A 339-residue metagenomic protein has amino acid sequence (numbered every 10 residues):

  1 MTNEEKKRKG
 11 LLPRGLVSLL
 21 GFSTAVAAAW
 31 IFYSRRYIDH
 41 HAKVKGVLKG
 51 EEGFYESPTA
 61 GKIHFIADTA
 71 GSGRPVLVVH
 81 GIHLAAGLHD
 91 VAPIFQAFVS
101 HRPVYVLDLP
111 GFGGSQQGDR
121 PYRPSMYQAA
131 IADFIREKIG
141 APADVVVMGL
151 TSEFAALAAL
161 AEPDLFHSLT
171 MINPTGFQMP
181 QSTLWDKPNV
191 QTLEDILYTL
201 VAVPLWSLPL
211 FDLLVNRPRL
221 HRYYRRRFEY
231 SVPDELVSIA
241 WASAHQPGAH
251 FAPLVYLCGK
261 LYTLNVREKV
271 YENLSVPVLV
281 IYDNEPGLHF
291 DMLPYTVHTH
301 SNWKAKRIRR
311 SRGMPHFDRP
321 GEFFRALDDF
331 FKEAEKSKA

Functional and structural regions predicted by a protein language model:
R8-R36: Hydrophobic alpha-helical topogenic segments used for membrane insertion/localization
F54, P58-D68: A short loop-to-beta-strand scaffold at the N-terminal edge of the catalytic core in hydrolase folds
D68-G114: Conserved HGGG/HGGXW glycine-rich cap/lid loop of the alpha/beta-hydrolase fold
Y105-V146, S311, F324: Active-site loop/oxyanion-hole signature of alpha/beta-hydrolase fold enzymes
L160, L169-W206: Flexible "cap/lid" loop of the alpha/beta hydrolase fold
P209-V270: Conserved alpha/beta-hydrolase catalytic His-Asp/Glu region
N273-S311: Conserved loop-alpha-helix segment in the C-terminal half of the alpha/beta-hydrolase fold that carries the catalytic
S301-A339: Catalytic active-site module of serine/aspartate enzymes centered on a nucleophile-bearing elbow/loop
